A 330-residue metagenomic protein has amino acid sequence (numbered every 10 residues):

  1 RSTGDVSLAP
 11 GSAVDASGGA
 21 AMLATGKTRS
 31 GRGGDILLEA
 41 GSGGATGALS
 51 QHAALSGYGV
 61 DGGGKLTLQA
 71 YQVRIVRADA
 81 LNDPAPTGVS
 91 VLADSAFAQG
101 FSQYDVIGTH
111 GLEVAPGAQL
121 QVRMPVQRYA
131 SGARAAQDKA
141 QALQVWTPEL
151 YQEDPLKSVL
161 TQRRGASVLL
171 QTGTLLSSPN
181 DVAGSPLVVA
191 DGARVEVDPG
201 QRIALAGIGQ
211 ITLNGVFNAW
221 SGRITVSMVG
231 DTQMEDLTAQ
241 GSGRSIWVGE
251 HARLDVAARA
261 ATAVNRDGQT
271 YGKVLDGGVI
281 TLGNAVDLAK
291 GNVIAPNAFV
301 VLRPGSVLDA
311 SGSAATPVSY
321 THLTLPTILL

Functional and structural regions predicted by a protein language model:
R1-L323: Extracellular and secretory-pathway beta-repeat/beta-biased strand scaffolds
H322, I328-L330: Single conserved hydrophobic/aromatic residue that forms the stacking wall/gate of nucleotide- or nucleobase-binding
